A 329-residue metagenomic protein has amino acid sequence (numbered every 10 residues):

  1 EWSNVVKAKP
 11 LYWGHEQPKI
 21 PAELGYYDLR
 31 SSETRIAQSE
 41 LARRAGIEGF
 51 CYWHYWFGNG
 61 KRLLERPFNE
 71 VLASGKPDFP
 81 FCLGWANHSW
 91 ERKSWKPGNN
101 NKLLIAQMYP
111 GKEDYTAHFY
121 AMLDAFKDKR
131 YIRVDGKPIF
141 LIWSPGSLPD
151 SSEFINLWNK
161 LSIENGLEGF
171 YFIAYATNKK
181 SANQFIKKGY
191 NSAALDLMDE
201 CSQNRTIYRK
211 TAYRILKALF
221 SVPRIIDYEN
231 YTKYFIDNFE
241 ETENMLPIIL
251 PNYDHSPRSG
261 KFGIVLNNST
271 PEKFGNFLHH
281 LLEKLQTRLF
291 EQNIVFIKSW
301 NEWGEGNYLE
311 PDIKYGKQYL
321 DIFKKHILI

Functional and structural regions predicted by a protein language model:
E1-I329: Glycan-processing catalytic domains of CAZymes
